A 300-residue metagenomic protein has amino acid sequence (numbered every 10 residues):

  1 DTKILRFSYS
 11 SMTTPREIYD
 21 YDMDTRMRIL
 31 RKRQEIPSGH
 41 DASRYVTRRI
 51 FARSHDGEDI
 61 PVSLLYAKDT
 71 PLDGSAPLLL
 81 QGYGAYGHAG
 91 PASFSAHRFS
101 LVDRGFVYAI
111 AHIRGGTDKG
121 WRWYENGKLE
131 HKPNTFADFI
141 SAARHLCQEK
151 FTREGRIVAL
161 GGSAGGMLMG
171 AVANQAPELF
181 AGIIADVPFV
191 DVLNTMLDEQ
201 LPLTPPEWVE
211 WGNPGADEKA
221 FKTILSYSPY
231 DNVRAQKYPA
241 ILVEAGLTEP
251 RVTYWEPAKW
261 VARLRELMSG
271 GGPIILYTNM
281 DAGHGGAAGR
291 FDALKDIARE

Functional and structural regions predicted by a protein language model:
D1-G74, H88, A96-F99, D103-R104 (+1 more regions): Non-catalytic accessory segments flanking enzyme active sites
S8, L65, Q81-G82, L160 (+1 more regions): Short hydrophobic segments within beta-strands
S10, M23, G84, G162 (+1 more regions): Flexible loop residues that form catalytic and substrate-binding hotspots at small-molecule/glycan-binding clefts
I18, A52, V62, L80 (+3 more regions): Conserved hydrophobic/aromatic pocket- or pore-lining residues that grip, position, or stack substrates in active sites
R31, I50-A52, G82, A111 (+1 more regions): Hydrophobic residues at beta-strand termini and immediately following loops that shape nucleotide-binding pockets
V46, E58, A76, R153-G155 (+1 more regions): Exposed loop/turn and edge beta-strand positions of beta-sandwich/beta-sheet ligand-binding modules
T70-G120, V192, T253-Y254: Short substrate-entry loop that stabilizes the transition state in hydrolases
I110-E300: Active-site-proximal cap/loop segments of hydrolase catalytic domains
